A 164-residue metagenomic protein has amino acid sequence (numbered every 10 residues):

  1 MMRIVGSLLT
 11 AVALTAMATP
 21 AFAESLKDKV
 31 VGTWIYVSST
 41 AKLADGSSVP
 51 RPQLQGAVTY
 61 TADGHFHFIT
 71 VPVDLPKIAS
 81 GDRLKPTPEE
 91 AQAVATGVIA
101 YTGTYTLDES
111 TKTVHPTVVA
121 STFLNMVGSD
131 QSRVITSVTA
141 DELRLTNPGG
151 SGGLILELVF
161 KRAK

Functional and structural regions predicted by a protein language model:
M1-L9: Bacterial N-terminal signal peptides that target proteins for export
T10, L14, P20-K164: Lipid interaction determinants
